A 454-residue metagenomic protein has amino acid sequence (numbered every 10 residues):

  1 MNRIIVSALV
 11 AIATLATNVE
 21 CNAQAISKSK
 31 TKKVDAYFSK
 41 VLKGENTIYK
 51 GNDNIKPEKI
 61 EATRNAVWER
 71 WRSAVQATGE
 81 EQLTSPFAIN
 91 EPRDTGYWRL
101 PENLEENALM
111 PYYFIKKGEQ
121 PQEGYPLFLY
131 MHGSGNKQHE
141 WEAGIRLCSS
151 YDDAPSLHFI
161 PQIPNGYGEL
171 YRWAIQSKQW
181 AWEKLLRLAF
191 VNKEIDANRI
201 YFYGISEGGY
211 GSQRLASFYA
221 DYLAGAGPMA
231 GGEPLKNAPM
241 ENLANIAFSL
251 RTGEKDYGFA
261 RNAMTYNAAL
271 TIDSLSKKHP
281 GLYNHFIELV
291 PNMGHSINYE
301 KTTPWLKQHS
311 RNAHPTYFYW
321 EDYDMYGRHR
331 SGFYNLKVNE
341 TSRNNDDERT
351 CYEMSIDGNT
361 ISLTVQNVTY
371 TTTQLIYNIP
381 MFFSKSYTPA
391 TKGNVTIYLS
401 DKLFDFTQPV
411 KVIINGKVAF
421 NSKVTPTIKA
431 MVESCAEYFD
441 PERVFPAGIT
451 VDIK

Functional and structural regions predicted by a protein language model:
M1-S29: Bacterial Sec-dependent N-terminal signal peptides
Q24-Y125, T407, F420-K423, T427-K454: A domain-start/cap signature at the N-terminus of enzymes
G124-F190: Active-site machinery of serine-nucleophile hydrolases
V191-N192, N198-A244: Primarily recognizes the serine-hydrolase "nucleophile elbow" in alpha/beta-hydrolase and SGNH/GDSL folds
L243, S249-G253: Short beta-strand/loop motif that positions the catalytic acidic residue of the alpha/beta-hydrolase fold
E254-H285, I376-N394, D401-Q408: Active-site-adjacent alpha-helix of alpha/beta-hydrolase-fold enzymes
Y257, A263-T265, S276-T372, T427: C-terminal catalytic histidine-bearing segment of alpha/beta-hydrolase fold enzymes
G327-K454: C-terminal beta-sandwich/jelly-roll accessory domains of carbohydrate-active enzymes
